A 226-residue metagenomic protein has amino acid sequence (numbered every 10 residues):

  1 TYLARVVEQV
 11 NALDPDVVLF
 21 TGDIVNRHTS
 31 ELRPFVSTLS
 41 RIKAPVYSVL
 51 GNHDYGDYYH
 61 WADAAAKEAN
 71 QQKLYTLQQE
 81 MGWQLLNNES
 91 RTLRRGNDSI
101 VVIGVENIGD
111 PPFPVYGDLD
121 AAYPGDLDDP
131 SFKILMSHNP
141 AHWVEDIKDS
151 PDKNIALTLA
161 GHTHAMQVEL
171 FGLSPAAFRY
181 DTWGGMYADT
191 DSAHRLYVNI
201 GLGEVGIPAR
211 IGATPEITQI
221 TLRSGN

Functional and structural regions predicted by a protein language model:
T1-N226: Soluble catalytic domains of enzymes that build or remodel membrane lipids, polysaccharides, and related
